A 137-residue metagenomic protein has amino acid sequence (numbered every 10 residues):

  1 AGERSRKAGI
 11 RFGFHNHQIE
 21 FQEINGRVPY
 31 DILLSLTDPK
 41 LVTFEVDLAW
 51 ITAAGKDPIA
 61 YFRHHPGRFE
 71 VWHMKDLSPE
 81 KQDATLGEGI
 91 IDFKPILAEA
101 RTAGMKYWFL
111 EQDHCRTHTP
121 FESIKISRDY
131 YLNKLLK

Functional and structural regions predicted by a protein language model:
A1, S5-A8, K40, A103-G104: Helix C-cap/helix->beta junction micro-motif
G2, K7-I32: Conserved anion-binding
H15, E45-D47: Short catalytic-loop micro-motif centered on adjacent basic/acidic residues
I24-T43, W50-K137: Histidine-acidic metal/acid-base catalytic patches
